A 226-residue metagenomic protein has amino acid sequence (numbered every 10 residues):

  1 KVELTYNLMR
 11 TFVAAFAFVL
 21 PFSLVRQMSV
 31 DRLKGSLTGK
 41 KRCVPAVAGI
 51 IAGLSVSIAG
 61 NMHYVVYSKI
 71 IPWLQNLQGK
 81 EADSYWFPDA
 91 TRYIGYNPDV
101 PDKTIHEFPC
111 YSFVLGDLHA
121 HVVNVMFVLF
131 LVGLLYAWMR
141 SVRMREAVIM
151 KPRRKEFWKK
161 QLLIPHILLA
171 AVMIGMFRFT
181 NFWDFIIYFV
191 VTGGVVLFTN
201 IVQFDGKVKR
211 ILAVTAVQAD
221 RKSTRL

Functional and structural regions predicted by a protein language model:
V2-V19, R42, A46, V114-F127: Loop-to-helix entry region of an early transmembrane alpha helix in multi-pass inner-membrane enzymes
L8-L33, V128-L134: Transmembrane-helix motifs of polytopic, lipid-linked glycan transferases
V30-V44, S141-I164, V202-V217: Membrane-interfacial, low-structure loops and terminal tails that flank and connect transmembrane helices in multi-pass
V44-V114: Aromatic-rich transmembrane-lumenal/periplasmic boundary elements in polytopic membrane proteins
S112-L115, I167-T180: Membrane-interface alpha helices of multi-pass inner-membrane proteins
F182, K222-L226: Conserved small/polar residues in nucleotide/adenosyl-binding loops
F189-F198: Hydrophobic transmembrane alpha-helices of multi-pass, membrane-embedded glycosylation machinery
